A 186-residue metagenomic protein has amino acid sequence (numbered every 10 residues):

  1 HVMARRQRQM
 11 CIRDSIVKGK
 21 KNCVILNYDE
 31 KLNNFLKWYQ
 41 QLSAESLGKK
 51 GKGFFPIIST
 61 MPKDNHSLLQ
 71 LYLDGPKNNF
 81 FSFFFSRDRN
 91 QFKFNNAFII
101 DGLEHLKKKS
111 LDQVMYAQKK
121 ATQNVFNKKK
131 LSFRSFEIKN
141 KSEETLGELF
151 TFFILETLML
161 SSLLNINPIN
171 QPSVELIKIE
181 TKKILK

Functional and structural regions predicted by a protein language model:
H1-R8, I12: Single conserved hydrophobic/aromatic residue that forms the stacking wall/gate of nucleotide- or nucleobase-binding
M10-C11, V24, D74-P76: Active-site loops and adjacent core secondary-structure elements that bind or stabilize anionic groups
D14-S15, L42: Accessory "access/gating" subregions that flank catalytic or transport cores
G19-N22, K50-K52: Short, surface-exposed connector motifs at secondary-structure boundaries
N22-N27, S82-F84: Short hydrophobic beta-strand segments
K31-E137, E144, E156-L164, P168-L185: C-terminal catalytic subdomain
G147: Nucleotide-binding/hydrolysis machinery
